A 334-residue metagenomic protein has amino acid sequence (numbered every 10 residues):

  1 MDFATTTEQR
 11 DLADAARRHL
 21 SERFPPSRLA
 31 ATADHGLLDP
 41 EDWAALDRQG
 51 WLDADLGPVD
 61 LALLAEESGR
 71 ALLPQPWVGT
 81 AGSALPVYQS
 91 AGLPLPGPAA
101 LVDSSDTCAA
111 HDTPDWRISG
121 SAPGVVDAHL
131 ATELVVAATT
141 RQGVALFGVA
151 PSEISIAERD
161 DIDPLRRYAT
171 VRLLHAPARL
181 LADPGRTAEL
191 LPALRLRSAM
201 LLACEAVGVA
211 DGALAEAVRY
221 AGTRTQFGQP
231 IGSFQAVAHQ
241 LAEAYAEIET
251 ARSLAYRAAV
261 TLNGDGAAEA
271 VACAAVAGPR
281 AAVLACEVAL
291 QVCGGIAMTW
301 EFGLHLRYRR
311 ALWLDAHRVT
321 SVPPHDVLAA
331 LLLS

Functional and structural regions predicted by a protein language model:
M1-A71, L196-S334: Alpha-helical interface subdomain recognition
Q75-V78, G82, P86, A91-A215: FAD-binding core of flavoproteins
